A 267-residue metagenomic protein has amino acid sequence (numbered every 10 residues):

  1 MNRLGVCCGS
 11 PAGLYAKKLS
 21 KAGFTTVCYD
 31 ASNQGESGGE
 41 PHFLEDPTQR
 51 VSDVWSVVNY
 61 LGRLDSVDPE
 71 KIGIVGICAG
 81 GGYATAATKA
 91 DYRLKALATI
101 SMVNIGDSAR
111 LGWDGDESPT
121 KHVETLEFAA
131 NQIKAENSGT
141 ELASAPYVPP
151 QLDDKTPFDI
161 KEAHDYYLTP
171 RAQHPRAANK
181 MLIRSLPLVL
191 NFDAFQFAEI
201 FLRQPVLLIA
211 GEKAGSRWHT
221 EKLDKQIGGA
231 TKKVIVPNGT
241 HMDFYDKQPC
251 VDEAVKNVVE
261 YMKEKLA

Functional and structural regions predicted by a protein language model:
L4-K17, A31, T220: The serine-hydrolase catalytic nucleophile loop
C8, Q34-E70, Q248-E253: Catalytic nucleophile-loop/oxyanion-hole region of alpha/beta-hydrolase and closely related hydrolase-like folds
A16-G38: Conserved alpha/beta-hydrolase
G76-A86: Glycine-rich nucleophile elbow surrounding the catalytic serine of serine-hydrolase chemistry
T85-D165: Alpha/beta-hydrolase-fold enzymes
F201-L202, L208-A210: Short beta-strand/loop motif that positions the catalytic acidic residue of the alpha/beta-hydrolase fold
E212-K232: Conserved loop-alpha-helix segment in the C-terminal half of the alpha/beta-hydrolase fold that carries the catalytic
P237-A267: Catalytic active-site module of serine/aspartate enzymes centered on a nucleophile-bearing elbow/loop
